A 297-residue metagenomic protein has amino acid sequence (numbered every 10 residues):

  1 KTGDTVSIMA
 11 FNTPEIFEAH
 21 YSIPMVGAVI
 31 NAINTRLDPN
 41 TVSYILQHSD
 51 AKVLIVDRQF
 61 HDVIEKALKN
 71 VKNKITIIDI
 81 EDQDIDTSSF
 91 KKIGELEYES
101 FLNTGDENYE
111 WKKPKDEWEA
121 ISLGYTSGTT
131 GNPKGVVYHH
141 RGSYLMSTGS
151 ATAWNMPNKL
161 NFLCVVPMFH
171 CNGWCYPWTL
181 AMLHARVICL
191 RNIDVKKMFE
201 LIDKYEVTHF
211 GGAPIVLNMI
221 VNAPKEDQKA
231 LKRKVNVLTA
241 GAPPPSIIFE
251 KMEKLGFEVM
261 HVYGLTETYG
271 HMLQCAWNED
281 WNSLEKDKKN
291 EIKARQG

Functional and structural regions predicted by a protein language model:
K1-P39: Conserved AMP-binding/adenylate-forming
A10, A28-L46, R58-I64, V165 (+2 more regions): ATP-dependent adenylate-forming carboxylate-activation enzymes
Y21-V26, H48, H170, A181-M182: Short hydrophobic alpha-helices that are characteristic scaffold elements of the AMP-binding
M25-S100: Structural core segment of the AMP-binding/adenylate-forming
I78-D79, F90, G94-L96, L102-Y125 (+2 more regions): Conserved pre-ATP/AMP-binding loop-to-beta segment of ANL
N103-N108, S122, V136-P157, V165-F169 (+3 more regions): Conserved structural elements of the adenylate-forming
Y144-N161, F169-H209, A223-P224: Conserved AMP-binding/adenylation subdomain of ANL enzymes
M182, V207-G212, V221-A294: Gly/Ser/Thr-rich phosphate-binding loop
